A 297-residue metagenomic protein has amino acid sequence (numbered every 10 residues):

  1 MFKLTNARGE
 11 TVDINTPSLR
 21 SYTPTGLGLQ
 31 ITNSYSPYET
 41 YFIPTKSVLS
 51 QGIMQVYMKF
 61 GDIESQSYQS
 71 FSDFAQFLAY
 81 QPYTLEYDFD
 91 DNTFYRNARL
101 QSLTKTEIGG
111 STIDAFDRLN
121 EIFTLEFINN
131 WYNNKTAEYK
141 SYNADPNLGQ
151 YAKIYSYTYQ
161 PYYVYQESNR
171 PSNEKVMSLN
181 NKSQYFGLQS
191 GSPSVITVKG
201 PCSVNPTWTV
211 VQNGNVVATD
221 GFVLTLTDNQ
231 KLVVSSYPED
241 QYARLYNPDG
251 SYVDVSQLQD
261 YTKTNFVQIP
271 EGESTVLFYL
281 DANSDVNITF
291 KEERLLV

Functional and structural regions predicted by a protein language model:
M1-Q51, R99-G110: Solvent-exposed edge beta-strands and adjacent loop segments that serve as assembly or binding interfaces
N6, F60, Y87-T93, V210-V216 (+1 more regions): Short acidic, glycine-rich loop/turn motifs
S21-T23, E86-T136: Short beta-strand and beta-hairpin "edge-sheet" elements
G28-N33, S111-E121, N229-P248: Short, surface-exposed secondary-structure junctions/capping segments
Y35, Y41-Q66, F116-N130, S274: Oligomerization/assembly interface segments of phage tail-like spikes and tubes
V48-G52, F77-A79, A115-L119, L188-S192 (+2 more regions): Solvent-exposed loop and beta-edge segments used for protein-protein assembly and interaction
Q55-G110: A broadly used, surface-exposed interaction patch
K140-V297: Intrinsically disordered, low-complexity segments enriched in serine, threonine, and glycine
